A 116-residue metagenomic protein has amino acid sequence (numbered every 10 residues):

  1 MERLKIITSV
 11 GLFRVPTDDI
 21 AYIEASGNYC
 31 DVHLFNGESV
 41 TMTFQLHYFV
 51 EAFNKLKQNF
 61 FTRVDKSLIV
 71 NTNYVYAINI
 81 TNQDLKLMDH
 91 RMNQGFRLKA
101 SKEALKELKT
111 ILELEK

Functional and structural regions predicted by a protein language model:
M1-K116: Basic, polyanion-interacting recognition surfaces, primarily in bacterial LytTR/OmpR-type DNA-binding effector domains
